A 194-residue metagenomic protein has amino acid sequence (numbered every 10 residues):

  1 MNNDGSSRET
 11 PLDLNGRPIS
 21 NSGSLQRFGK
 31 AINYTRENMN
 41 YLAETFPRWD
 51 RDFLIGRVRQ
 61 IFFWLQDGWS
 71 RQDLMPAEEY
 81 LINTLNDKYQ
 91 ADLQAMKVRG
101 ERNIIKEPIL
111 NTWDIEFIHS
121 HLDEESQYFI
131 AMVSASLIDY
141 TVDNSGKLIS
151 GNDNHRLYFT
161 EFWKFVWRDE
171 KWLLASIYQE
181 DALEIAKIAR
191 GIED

Functional and structural regions predicted by a protein language model:
M1-P11, H119-D194: Exposed beta-sheet edge and beta->alpha loop/turn motif
N15-W113: Core segments of small alpha/beta cavity-forming domains
T45-R48, Q60, E116, H121 (+1 more regions): A generic structural micro-environment signature that highlights single residues at secondary-structure boundaries
N111-D114, F159-E161: Short beta-strand or tight-loop elements that sit immediately N-terminal to catalytic metal-binding acidic residues
